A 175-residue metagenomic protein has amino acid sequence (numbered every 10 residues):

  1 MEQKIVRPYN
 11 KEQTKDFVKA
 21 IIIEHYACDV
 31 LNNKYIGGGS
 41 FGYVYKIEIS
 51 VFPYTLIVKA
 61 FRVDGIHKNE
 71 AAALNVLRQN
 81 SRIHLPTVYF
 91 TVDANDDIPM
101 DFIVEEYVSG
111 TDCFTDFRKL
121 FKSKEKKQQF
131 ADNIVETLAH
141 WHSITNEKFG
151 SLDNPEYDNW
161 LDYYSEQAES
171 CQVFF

Functional and structural regions predicted by a protein language model:
M1-V30: Juxta-kinase regulatory segment immediately upstream of eukaryotic protein kinase catalytic domains
V6, I36-G38, D132, E169-V173: Helix-rich C-terminal or lid/interface subdomains of diverse kinases
V6-N10, K126-Q129, F175: A general boundary/transition motif marking the beginning of the first structured unit of a protein
R7, K11, K15, S123 (+2 more regions): Intrinsic-disorder-associated interaction segments
Q13, Q129, N133-E136, Y163-E166: Generic recognition of short, well-ordered alpha-helical interface segments
N33-N154: ATP-binding pocket architecture of kinase catalytic cores
I103, A139-H140, S151-F175: Active-site catalytic-loop/activation-segment of kinase and kinase-like phosphoryl-transfer enzymes
